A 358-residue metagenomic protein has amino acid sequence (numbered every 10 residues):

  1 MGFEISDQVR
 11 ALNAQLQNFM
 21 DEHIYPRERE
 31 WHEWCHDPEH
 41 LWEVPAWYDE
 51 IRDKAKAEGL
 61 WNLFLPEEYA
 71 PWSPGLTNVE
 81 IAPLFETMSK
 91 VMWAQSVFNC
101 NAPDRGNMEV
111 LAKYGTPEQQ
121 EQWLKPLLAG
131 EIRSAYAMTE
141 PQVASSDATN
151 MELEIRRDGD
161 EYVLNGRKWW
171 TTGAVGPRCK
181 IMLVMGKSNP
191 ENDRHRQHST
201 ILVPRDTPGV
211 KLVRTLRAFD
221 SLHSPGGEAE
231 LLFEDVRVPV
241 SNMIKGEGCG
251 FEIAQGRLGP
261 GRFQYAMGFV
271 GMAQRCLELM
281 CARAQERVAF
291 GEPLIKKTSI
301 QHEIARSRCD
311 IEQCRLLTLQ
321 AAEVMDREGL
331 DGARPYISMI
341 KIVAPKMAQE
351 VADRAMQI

Functional and structural regions predicted by a protein language model:
M1-M92, C100-N101, Y114-Q119, P126-E131 (+4 more regions): Alpha-helical interface subdomain recognition
N101-M108: Short, conserved phosphate-binding/catalytic loop or strand-edge motifs used in phosphoryl-/nucleotidyl-transfer
M108-Y114, Y136-A137, E191-N192: Flexible, glycine-rich active-site loops centered on histidine and acidic residues that chelate a metal or position
G130-T139, V184: A short, Trp-centered hydrophobic/proline-enriched beta-strand micro-motif
A144, W169-G176, L222, P260-Y265: Glycine-rich phosphate/pyrophosphate-binding beta-alpha loops
A144-N165, G329: Cytochrome P450 C-terminal beta-domain/meander region
N150, P208-R237: Flexible, small-/acidic-enriched active-site or ligand-binding loops
D160-E161, N165-V213: A short core secondary-structure module
